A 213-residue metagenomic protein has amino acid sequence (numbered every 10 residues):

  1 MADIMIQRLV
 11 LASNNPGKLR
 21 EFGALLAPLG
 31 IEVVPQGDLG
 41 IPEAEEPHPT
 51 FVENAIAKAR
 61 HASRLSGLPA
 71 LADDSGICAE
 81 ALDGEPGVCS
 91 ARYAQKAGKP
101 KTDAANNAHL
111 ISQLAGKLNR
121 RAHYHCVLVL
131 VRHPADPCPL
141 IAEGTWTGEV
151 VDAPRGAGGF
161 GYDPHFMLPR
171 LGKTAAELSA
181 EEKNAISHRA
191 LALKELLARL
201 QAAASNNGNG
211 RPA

Functional and structural regions predicted by a protein language model:
A2-V10, P16-V34, D38-A213: Anionic-ligand binding patches
